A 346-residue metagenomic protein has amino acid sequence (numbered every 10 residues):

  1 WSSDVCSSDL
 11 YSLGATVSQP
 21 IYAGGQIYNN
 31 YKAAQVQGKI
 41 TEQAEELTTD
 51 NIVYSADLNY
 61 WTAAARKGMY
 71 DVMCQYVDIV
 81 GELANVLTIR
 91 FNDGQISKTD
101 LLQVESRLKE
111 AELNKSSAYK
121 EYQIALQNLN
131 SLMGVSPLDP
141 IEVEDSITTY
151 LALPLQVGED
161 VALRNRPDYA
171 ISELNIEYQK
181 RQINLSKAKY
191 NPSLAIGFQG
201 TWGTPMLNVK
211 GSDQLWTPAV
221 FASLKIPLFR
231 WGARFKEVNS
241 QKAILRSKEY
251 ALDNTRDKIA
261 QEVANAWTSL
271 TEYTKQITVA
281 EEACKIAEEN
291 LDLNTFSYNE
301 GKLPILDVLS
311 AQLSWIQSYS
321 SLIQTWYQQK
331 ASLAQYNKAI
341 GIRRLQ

Functional and structural regions predicted by a protein language model:
S3, L101, E105, V135-F198 (+1 more regions): Amphipathic alpha-helical coiled-coil scaffold segments and their short linker/junction regions
D4, S8, S18-L47, A170 (+4 more regions): Small/polar (Gly/Ser/Thr/Ala-rich) solvent-exposed segments that form structured loops/beta-strands/short helices used
L10-S12, L58, Q103, S193 (+1 more regions): Transmembrane beta-barrel architecture of outer-membrane proteins
Y11-A15, G158, P218-L224: Hydrophobic, lipid-facing positions within transmembrane beta-strands of outer-membrane proteins
A15-Q19, G200, A222-I226, T325 (+1 more regions): Residues on the lipid-exposed face of transmembrane beta-strands in outer-membrane beta-barrel proteins
T48, I52-D71, I89, A125 (+3 more regions): Amphipathic alpha-helical coiled-coil segments
D50-V161, S269, Y273, W315 (+1 more regions): Periplasmic alpha-helical coiled-coil/stalk elements that build and connect Gram-negative outer-membrane
A118, P167, T325: Metallo-beta-lactamase
